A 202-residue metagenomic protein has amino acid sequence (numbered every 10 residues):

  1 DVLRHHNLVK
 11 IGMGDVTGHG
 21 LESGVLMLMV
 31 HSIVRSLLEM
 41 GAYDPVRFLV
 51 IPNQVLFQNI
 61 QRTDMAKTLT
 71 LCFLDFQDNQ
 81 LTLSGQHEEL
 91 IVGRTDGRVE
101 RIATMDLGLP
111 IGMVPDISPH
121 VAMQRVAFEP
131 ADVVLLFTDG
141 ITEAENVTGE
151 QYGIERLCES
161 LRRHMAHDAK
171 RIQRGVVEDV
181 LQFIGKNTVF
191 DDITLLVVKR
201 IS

Functional and structural regions predicted by a protein language model:
D1-H6, L69-L71, M105-T148, D179-F190: Acidic loop->beta-strand submotif enriched in PP2C/PPM serine/threonine phosphatases
R4, V9, L21-A103, V121 (+2 more regions): Catalytic core of PPM/PP2C metal-dependent serine/threonine phosphatase domains
K10-G14: Active-site-flanking beta-strand signature of metal-NTP-handling nucleotidyl enzymes and homologous cyclase-like
D15, E88, T138-G140, D192: DG-centered beta-turn motif at the end of beta-strands
V16-T17, I201: Short beta-strand-to-loop transition segments that serve as allosteric relay/switch motifs in sensory/regulatory domains
G20-A42, E100, F128-N187: Active-site-proximal, acidic helix/loop segment immediately C-terminal to a metal-coordinating Asp/Glu
N53-F57, G108, E178: Short Pro/Gly-enriched beta-strand edge/turn motifs at strand-loop
L74-D78, V197-S202: Conserved beta strand-loop-helix elements of the APE1-like EEP
